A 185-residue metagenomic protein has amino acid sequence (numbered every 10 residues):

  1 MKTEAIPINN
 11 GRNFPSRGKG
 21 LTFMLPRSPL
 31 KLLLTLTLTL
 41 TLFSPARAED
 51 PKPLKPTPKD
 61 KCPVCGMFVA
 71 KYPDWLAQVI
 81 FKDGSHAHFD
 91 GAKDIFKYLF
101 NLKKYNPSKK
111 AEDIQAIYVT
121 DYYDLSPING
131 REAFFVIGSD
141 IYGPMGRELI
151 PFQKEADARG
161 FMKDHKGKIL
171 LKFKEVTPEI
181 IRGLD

Functional and structural regions predicted by a protein language model:
E4-A5: Acidic, Ala/Val/Gly-enriched low-complexity intrinsically disordered segments
N10, R17-L33: Bacterial N-terminal signal peptides that target proteins for export
K31-T41: Bacterial N-terminal signal peptides
S44-A48: Sec/Tat signal peptide C-region and signal peptidase I cleavage site
D50-S108: N-terminal secretory signal peptides
K110-F173: Thiol/selenol-based redox catalytic cores and closely related redox-interacting motifs
E175-L184: Short, low-complexity, Pro/Ser/Thr/Gly-rich segments in the mature regions of secreted, periplasmic
